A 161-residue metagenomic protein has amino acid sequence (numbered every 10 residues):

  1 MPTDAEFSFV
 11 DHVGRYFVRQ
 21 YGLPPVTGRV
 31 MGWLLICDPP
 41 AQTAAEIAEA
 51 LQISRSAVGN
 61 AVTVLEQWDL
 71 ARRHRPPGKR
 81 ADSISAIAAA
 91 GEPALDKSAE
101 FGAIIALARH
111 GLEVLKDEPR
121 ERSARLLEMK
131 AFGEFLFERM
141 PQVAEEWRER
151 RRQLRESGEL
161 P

Functional and structural regions predicted by a protein language model:
P2-G28: Short alpha-helical segments that sit at the start of domains
Q20-Y21, L35-P39: Short helix-capping/hinge SLiMs at alpha-helix to coil transitions
Y21-V26, P76-K97: Short, cationic-aromatic polyanion-contact patches
E46-E49: A short acidic, leucine-rich amphipathic alpha-helix
W68-G78: Beta-hairpin "wing" of winged helix-turn-helix
G91-F135: Amphipathic alpha-helical dimerization/coiled-coil segments that flank or bridge DNA-binding/regulatory modules
K116-P161: C-terminal regulatory/oligomerization modules of transcriptional regulators
